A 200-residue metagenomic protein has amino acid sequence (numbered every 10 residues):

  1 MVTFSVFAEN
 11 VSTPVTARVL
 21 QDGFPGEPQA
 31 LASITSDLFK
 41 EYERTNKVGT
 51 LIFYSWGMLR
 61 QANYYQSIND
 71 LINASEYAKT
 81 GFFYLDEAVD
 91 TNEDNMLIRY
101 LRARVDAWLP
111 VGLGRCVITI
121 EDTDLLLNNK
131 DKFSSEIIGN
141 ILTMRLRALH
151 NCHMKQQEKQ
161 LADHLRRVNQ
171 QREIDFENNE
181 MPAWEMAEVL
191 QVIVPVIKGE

Functional and structural regions predicted by a protein language model:
F7-E9: Boundary of Sec targeting at the N-terminus
P14, R18-S36, Y54-T91, V105-M144 (+2 more regions): Short coil/linker segments at helix-helix boundaries
D37-R44: Internal amphipathic alpha-helical repeat/solenoid segments
N46-K47, D94, I137: Short helix-capping/linker turns of helical repeat alpha-solenoids
I52, Y100-L101: Conserved alpha-helical positions within TPR/SEL1-like repeat arrays
V111-C116, L146-E158, W184-E200: Alpha-helical linker/edge segments of TPR/alpha-solenoid repeat scaffolds and analogous pre-/post-domain helices
